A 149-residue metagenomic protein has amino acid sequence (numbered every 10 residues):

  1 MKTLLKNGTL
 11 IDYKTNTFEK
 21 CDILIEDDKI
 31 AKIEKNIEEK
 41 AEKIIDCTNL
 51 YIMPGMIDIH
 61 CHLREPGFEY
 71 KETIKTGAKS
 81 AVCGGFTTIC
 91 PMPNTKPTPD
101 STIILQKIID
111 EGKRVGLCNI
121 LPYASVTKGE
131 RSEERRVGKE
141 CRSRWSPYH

Functional and structural regions predicted by a protein language model:
M1-L4, L10-P54: Histidine-rich, glycine-flanked metal-binding segment
G8, I23, D28, N49 (+5 more regions): Divalent metal-coordination and catalytic microenvironments
I45-D46, P91, P122: General beta-strand structural signal in soluble alpha/beta enzymes
L50-V115: Metal-associated gating/positioning segment near the N- to mid-region
S101-L105, R131-R136: Distinct, well-ordered alpha-helical segments
E111-V126: A glycine-rich helix N-cap at a beta->alpha junction
G138-H149: Positively charged, low-complexity/disordered segments
